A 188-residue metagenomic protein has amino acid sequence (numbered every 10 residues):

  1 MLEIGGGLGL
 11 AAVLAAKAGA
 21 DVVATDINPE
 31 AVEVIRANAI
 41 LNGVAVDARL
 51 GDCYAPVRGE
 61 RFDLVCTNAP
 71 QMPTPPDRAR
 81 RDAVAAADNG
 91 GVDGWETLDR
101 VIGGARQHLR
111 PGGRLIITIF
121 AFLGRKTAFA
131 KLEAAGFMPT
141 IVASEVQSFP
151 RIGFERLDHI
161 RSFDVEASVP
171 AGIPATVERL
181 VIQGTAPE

Functional and structural regions predicted by a protein language model:
M1-G5: Conserved class I S-adenosyl-L-methionine
L8-A20: Conserved SAM-binding loop of SAM-dependent methyltransferases across substrates and taxa, primarily the Class I
D21-D26: Conserved SAM-binding motif I beta-strand of class I
N28-E30: Conserved SAM/SAH-binding beta-strand->alpha-helix loop
I35-R36: Conserved SAM-binding loop
G43-C53: Conserved SAM-binding strand-loop segment of SAM-dependent methyltransferases
Y54-V65: A short acidic, Gly/Pro-enriched loop at the edge of an enzyme's catalytic core that lines a small-molecule cofactor
T67-R100: Mobile active-site "lid"/loop adjacent to the S-adenosyl-L-methionine
